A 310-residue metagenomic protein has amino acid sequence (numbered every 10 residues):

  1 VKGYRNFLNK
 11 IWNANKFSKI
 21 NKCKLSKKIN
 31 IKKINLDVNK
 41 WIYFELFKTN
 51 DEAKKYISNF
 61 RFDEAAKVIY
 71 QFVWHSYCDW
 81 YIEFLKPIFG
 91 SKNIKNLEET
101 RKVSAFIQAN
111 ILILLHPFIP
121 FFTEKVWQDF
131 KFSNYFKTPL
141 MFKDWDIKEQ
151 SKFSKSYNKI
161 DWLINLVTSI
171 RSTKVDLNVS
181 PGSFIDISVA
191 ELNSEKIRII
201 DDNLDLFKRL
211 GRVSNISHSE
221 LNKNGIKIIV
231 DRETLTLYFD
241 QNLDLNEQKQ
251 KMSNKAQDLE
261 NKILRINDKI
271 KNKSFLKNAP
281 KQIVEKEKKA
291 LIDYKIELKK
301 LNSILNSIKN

Functional and structural regions predicted by a protein language model:
V1-K2, S18-N39, I228-T234, K277 (+1 more regions): Non-cofactor substrate-recognition interfaces
V1-N6, N59, D63-E64, K152-D161: Conserved phosphate-binding loops in nucleotide/dinucleotide-binding enzymes
N6-K19, N39-T49, K67-P87, I229-D231 (+2 more regions): Core structural elements
L8, L46, N50, I69-W74 (+5 more regions): Short amphipathic alpha-helical coiled-coil/interface segments
N13-K24, D51, K55-S58, C78 (+8 more regions): Charged/polar positions within long, soluble alpha-helices
S18-K32, F60-I69, Y81-G90, F118-Q128 (+4 more regions): Short coil/turn segments at secondary-structure boundaries
C23-K54, I82-T168: Acidic, turn-prone loop/beta-hairpin segments
D129-N310: C-terminal low-complexity, glycine/proline- and small-hydrophobic-enriched intrinsically disordered tails that act as
